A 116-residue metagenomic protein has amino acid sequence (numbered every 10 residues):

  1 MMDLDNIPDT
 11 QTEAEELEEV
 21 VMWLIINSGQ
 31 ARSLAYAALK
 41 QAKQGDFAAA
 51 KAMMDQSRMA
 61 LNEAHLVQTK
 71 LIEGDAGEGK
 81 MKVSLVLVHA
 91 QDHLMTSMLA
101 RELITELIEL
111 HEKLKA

Functional and structural regions predicted by a protein language model:
M2-A116: Terminal alpha-helical segments
